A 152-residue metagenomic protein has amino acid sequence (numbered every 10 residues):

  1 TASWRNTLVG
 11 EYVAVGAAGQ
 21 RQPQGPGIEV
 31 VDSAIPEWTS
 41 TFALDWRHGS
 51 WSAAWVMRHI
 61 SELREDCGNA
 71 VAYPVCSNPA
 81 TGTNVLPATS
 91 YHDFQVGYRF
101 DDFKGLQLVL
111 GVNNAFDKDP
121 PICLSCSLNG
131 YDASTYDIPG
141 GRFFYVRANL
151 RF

Functional and structural regions predicted by a protein language model:
T1-C67: Gram-negative outer-membrane beta-barrel transporters
L8, Q95-F100: Short, well-ordered turn and helix-capping elements at secondary-structure junctions
V13, R58-N69, Y98-F152: C-terminal beta-signal and adjacent terminal beta-strands/loops of Gram-negative outer-membrane beta-barrel proteins
G25-V31, A72-Y73, N78-N84, Y131-Y136: Extracellular loop and loop/strand-boundary signature of outer-membrane beta-barrel proteins
P36-S40, A88-H92, G140-F144: Residues that define the transmembrane beta-barrel architecture of outer-membrane proteins
F42, A53, F94-V96, V146-A148: Membrane-embedded beta-strands of outer-membrane beta-barrel proteins, especially the hydrophobic/small aromatic
A54-D93: Extracytoplasmic gating/loop element in the C-terminal half of outer-membrane beta-barrel translocons and assembly
